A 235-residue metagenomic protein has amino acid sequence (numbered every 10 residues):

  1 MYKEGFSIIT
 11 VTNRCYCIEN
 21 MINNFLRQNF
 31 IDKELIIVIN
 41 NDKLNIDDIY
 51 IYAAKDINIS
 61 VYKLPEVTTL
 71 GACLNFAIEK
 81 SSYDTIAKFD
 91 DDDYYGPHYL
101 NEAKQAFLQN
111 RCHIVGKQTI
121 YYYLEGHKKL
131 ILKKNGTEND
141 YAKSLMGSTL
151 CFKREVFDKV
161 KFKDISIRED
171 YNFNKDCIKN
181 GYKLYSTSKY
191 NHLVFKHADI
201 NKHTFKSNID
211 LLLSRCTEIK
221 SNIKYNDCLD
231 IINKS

Functional and structural regions predicted by a protein language model:
M1-R27: N-proximal low-complexity "stem/linker" segments adjacent to membrane-targeting elements
N20, V160-S235: C-terminal catalytic/acceptor-binding lobe
I22-K63: Acidic donor-binding segment of Leloir-type glycosyltransferases
L64-S81: Glycine-rich, basic loop-to-helix element that forms the pyrophosphate-binding segment of sugar-nucleotide handling
G71, V115, Y122, K133-F152: A recurrent flexible, glycine/aromatic-enriched loop bordering the glycosyltransferase active site that acts as
S82-D84, L145-V160: Conserved nucleotide-sugar donor-binding and metal-coordinating catalytic region shared by glycosyltransferases
Y83-Y94: Short beta-strand-to-loop acidic/aromatic patch adjacent to the donor-nucleotide binding site
H98-K129: Conserved donor NDP-sugar-binding/catalytic core segment of glycosyltransferases
